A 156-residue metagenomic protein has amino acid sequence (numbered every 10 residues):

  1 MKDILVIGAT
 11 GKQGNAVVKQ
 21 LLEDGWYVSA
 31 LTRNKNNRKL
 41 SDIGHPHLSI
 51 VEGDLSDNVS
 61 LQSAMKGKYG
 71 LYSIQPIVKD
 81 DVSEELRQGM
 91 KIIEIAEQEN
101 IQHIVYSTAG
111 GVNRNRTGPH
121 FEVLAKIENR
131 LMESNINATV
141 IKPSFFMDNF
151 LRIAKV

Functional and structural regions predicted by a protein language model:
K2-S41, S56-V59, S63-K66, P76-E84 (+2 more regions): Oxidoreductase cofactor-interface core, primarily capturing Rossmann-like NAD(P)-dependent enzymes
G44-D57: Rossmann-fold cofactor-recognition segment
